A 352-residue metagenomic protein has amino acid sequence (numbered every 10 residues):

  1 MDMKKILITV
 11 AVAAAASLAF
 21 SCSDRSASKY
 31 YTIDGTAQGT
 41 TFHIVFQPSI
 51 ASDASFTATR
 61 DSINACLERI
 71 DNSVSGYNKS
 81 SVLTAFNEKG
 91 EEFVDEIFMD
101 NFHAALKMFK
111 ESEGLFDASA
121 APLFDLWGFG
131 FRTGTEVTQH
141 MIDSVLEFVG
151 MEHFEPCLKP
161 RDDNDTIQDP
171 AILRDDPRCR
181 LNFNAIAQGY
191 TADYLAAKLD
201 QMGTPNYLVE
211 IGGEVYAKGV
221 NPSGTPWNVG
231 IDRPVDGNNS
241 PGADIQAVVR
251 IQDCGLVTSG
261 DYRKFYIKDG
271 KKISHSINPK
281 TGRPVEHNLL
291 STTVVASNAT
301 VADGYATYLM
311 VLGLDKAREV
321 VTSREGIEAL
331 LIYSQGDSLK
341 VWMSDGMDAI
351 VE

Functional and structural regions predicted by a protein language model:
D2, I6-T9, F20-E352: Mature catalytic core of soluble alpha/beta enzymes
A15-A16: Periodic, rod-like helical contexts
